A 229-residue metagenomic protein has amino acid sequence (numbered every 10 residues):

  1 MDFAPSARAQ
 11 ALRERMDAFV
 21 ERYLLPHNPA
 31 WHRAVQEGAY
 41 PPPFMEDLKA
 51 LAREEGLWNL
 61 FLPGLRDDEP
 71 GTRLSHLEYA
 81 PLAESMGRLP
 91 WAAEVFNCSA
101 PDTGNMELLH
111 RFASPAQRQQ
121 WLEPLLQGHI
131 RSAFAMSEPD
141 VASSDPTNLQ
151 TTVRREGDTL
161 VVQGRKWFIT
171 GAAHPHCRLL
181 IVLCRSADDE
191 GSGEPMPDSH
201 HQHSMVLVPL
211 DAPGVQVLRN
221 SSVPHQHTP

Functional and structural regions predicted by a protein language model:
M1-E14: Intrinsic disorder at enzyme termini
A9, V20, G56, L82 (+5 more regions): Buried hydrophobic positions in well-ordered alpha/beta secondary-structure cores of metabolic enzymes
P26-L51: Short secondary-structure junction/hinge motifs that connect adjacent elements
K49-Q119, E123-G128, G171-L179: Internal helix-loop-helix
G128-S137: A short, Trp-centered hydrophobic/proline-enriched beta-strand micro-motif
A142-Q163: Cytochrome P450 C-terminal beta-domain/meander region
N148, R154, D211-P229: Flexible, small-/acidic-enriched active-site or ligand-binding loops
T159, Q163-L218: A short core secondary-structure module
